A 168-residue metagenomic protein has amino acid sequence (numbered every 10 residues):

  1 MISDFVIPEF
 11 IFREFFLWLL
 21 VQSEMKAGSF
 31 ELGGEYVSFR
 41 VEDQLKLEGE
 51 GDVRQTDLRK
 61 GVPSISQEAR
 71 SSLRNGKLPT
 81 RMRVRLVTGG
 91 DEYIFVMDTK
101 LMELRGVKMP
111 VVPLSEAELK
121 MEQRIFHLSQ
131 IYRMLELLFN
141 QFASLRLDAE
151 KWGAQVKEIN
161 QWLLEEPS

Functional and structural regions predicted by a protein language model:
M1-S168: Intrinsically disordered, low-complexity, charge-rich terminal extensions of nucleic-acid-associated complexes
